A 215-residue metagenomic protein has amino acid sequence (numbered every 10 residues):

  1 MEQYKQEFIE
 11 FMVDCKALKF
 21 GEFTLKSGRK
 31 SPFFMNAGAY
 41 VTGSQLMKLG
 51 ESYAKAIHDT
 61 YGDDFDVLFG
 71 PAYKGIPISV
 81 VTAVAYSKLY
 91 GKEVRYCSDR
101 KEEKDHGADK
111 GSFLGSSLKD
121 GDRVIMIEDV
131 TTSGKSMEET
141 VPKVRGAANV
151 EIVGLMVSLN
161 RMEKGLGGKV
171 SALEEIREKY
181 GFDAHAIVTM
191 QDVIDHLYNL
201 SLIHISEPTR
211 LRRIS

Functional and structural regions predicted by a protein language model:
M1-G62: Active-site-facing substrate-recognition patch
Y61-F65, L118-G121: Short helix-loop-beta connector
D64-A72: Short glycine-rich phosphate-binding loop at a beta-alpha junction
A72-I78: Gly/Ser/Thr-rich loops at beta-strand to alpha-helix junctions that form or flank small-molecule/cofactor-binding
I78-V124, E138: Short, glycine/charge-rich flexible loops or terminal/linker lids adjacent to PRPP-binding catalytic cores
D99-K101, G146-T189: A short, conserved beta-to-alpha structural element at the edge of catalytic cores that scaffolds binding
F113-M156: A contiguous pocket-lining binding segment that forms or flanks enzyme active sites
L200-S215: Residue-level detector of conserved catalytic or cofactor/ligand-binding positions in enzyme active sites
